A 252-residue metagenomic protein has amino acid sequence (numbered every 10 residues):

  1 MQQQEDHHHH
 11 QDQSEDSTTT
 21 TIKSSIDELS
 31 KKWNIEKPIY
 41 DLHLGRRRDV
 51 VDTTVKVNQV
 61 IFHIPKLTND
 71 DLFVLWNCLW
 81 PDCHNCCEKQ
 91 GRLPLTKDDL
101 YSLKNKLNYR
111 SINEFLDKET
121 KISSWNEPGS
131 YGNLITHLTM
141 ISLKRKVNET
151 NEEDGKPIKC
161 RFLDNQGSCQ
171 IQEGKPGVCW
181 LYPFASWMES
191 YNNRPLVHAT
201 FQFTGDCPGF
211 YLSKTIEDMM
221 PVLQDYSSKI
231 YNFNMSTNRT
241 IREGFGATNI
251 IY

Functional and structural regions predicted by a protein language model:
Q2, D12-Y252: Short loop/turn segments that flank or connect secondary-structure elements
H7-H10: Long, low-complexity Q/N-rich tracts
